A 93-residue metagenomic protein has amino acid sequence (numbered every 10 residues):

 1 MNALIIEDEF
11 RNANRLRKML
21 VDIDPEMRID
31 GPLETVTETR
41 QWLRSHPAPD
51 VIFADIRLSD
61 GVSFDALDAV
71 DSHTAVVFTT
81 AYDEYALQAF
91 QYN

Functional and structural regions predicted by a protein language model:
M1-N2: Non-catalytic signal-transmission and effector/linker regions of two-component phosphorelay proteins
E7: Conserved acidic carboxylate
F10-N14, A86: Charged phosphotransfer/docking patches of two-component systems
N14-K18, D22: Charged docking surfaces used in two-component/phosphorelay signaling
R17, P32-V51: Acidic, metal-coordinating helix/loop segments flanking the phosphotransfer/catalytic sites of two-component signaling
D24, S45-H46, Y92: Alpha-helix termination/capping residues and helix-transition junctions
D24-D30, E34-T35, T74: A generic structural motif
P49-N93: CheY-like receiver
